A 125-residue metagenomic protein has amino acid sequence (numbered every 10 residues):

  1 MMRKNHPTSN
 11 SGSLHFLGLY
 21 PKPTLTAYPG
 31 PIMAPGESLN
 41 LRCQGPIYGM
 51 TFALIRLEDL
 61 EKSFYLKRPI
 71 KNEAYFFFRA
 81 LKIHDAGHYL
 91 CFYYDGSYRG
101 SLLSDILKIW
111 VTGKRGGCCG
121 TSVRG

Functional and structural regions predicted by a protein language model:
M1-L25, Y48, R115-G125: N-terminal Sec-dependent signal peptide, specifically the hydrophobic helical h-region
Y20-G49, L54-R56, F64-K67: N-terminal "mature ectodomain cap" immediately after the signal peptide in secreted/cell-surface glycoproteins
P21, N72-A74, D105: A generic structural signal for short beta-strands and their flanking turns/coil linkers
Y28-M33, Y65-A86, Y94-R99: Extracellular beta-strand/loop-rich beta-sandwich domains predominantly from IgSF
G36, T51-I55, S63-Y65, G87 (+2 more regions): Intrinsically disordered, low-complexity regions enriched in proline, serine, glycine and charged residues
S38-I47, F52-L60, F78-A80, D85-G96 (+1 more regions): Structural signature of extracellular immunoglobulin-like
S104-W110: C-terminal edge beta-strand
